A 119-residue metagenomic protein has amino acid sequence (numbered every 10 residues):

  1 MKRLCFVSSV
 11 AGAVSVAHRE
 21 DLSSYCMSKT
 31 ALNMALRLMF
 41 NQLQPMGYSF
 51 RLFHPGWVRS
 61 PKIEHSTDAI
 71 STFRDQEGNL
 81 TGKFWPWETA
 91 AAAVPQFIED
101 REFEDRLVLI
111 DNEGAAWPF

Functional and structural regions predicted by a protein language model:
M1-P45, W57: Catalytic loop of short-chain dehydrogenase/reductase
C5, M46-R51, V108: Rossmann-like NAD(H)/NADP(H) cofactor-binding core
R19-L22, H65-A69: Short, glycine/charged-enriched secondary-structure capping and boundary segments
K29, K62, T89: Solvent-exposed, flexible loop/coil residues
L43-G47, K62-E64: Substrate-binding/catalytic groove segments of enzymes that remodel or degrade extracellular structural polymers
L52, D68-F119: C-terminal helical subdomain
P55-H65: Short, flexible catalytic-loop segment of classical short-chain dehydrogenase/reductase
